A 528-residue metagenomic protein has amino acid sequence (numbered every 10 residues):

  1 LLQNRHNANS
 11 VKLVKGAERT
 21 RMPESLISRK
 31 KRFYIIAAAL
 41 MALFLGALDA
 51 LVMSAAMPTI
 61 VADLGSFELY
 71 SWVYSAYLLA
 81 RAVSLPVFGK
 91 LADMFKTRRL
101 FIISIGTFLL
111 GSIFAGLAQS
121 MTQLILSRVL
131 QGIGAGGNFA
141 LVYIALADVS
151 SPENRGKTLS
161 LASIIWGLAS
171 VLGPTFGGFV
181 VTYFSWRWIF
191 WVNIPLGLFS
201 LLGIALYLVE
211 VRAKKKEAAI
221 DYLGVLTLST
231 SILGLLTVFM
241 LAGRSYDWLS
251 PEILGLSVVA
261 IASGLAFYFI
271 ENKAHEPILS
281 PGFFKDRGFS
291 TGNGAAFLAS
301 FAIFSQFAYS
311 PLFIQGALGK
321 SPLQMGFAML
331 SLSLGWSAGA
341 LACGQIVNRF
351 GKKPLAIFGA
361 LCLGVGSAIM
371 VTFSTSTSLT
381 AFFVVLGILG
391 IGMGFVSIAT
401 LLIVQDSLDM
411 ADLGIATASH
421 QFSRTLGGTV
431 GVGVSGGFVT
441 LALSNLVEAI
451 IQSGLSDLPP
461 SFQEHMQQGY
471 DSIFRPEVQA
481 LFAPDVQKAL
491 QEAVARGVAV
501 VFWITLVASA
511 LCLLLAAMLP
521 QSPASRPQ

Functional and structural regions predicted by a protein language model:
N4, R19-I35, A39-M41, Q468-Q528: Transmembrane-helix exit segments and adjacent C-terminal regions of multi-pass membrane proteins
E24-L26, L201-S229, R244, L249 (+4 more regions): Flexible interhelical linker loops that connect adjacent transmembrane helices in multi-pass membrane transporters
I36-A55, V73-Y74, R98, L223-V225 (+7 more regions): 12-transmembrane solute porter fold
A56-A82, L323-F327: Extracellular/periplasmic helix-loop-helix junction of adjacent transmembrane segments in MFS-like secondary
L79-V83, I113, G167, V171 (+4 more regions): Hydrophobic/small/kink-forming positions within alpha-helical transmembrane segments of polytopic membrane proteins
L85-L223, L241: Helix-loop-helix hairpins in multi-pass membrane proteins, especially solute transporters
P195-A213, S229-L241, V259-K273, L513-P520: C-terminal membrane-cytosol helix-exit motif in multi-pass small-molecule transporters
